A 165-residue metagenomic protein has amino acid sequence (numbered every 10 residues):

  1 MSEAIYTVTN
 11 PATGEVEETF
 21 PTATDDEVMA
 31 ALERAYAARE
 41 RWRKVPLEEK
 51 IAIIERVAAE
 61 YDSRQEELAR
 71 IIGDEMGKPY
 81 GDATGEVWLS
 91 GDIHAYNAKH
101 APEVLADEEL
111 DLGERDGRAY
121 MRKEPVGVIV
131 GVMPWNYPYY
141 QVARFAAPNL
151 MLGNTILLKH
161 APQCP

Functional and structural regions predicted by a protein language model:
M1-G117: N-terminal Rossmann-like NAD(P)+-binding subdomain of aldehyde/semialdehyde dehydrogenases
L110-P165: Conserved small-residue-rich beta-alpha loop and adjacent elements that most often cradle the phosphate/pyrophosphate
